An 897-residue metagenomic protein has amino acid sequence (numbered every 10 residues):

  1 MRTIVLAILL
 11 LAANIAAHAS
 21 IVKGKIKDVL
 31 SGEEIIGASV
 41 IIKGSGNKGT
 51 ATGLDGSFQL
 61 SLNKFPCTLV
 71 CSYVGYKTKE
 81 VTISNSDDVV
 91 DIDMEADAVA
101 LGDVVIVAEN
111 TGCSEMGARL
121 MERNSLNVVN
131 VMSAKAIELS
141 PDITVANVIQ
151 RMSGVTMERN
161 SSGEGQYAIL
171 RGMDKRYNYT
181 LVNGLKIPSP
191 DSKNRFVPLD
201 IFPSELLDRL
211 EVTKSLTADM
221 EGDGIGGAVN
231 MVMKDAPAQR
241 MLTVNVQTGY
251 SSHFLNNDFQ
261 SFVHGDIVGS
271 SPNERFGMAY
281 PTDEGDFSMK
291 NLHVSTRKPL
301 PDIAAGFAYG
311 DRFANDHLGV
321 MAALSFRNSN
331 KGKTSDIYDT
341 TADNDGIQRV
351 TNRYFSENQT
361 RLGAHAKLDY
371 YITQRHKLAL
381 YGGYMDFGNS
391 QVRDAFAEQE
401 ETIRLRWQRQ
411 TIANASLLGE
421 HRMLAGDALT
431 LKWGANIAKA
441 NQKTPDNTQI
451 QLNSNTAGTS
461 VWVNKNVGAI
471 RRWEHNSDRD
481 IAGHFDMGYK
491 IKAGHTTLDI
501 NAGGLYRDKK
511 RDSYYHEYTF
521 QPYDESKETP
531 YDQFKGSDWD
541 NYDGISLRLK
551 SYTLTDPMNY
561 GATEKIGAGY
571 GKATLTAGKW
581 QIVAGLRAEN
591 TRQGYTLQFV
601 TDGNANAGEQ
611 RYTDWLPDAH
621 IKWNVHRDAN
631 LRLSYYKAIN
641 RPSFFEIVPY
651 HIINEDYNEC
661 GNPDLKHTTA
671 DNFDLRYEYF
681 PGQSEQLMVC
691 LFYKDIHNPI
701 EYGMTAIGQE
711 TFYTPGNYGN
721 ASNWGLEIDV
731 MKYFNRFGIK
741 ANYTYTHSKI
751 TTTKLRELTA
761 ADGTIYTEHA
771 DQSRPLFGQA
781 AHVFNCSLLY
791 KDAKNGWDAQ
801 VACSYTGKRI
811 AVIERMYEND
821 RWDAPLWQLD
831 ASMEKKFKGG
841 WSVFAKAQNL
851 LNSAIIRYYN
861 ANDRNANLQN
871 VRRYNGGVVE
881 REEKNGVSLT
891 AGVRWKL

Functional and structural regions predicted by a protein language model:
K27-S31, A38-K43, S72-Y76, V89-E138 (+2 more regions): Short, acidic, small-residue-rich periplasmic hinge/interaction motif at the N-terminus of Gram-negative outer-membrane
F58-S61, M157, L185-K214, K234 (+1 more regions): Short acidic/polar hinge/loop motifs at secondary-structure boundaries that mediate gating or recognition
I92-D93, I201-N245: A beta-strand signature from Gram-negative outer-membrane beta-barrel systems, especially the internal plug domain
K186, G388, N441-T444, A457-S460 (+11 more regions): Surface-exposed extracellular loop regions of Gram-negative outer-membrane beta-barrel proteins, predominantly
K290-R393, T411-A413, A619: Transmembrane beta-barrel wall of Gram-negative outer-membrane proteins
E400-H421, L554-G567, Q610, D628 (+4 more regions): Outer-membrane beta-barrel signature, preferentially recognizing the C-terminal barrel domain of Gram-negative
F692-D695, T714-I810: Gram-negative outer-membrane beta-barrel transporters
H697, Y805-V812, K835-L897: C-terminal beta-signal and adjacent terminal beta-strands/loops of Gram-negative outer-membrane beta-barrel proteins
